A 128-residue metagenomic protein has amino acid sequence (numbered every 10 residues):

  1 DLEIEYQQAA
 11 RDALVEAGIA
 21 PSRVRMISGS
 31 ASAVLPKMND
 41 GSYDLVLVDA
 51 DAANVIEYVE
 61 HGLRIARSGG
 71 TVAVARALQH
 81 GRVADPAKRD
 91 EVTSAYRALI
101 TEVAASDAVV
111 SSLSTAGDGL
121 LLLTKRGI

Functional and structural regions predicted by a protein language model:
D1-I128: S-adenosylmethionine/decaboxylated-SAM
